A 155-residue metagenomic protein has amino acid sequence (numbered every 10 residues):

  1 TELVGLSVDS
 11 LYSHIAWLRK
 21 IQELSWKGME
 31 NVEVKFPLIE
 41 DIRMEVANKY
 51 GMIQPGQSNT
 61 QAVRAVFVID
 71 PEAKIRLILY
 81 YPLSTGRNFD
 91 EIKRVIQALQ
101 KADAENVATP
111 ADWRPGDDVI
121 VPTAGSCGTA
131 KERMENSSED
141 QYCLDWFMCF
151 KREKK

Functional and structural regions predicted by a protein language model:
T1-K155: Chalcogenol-based redox active-site neighborhoods
